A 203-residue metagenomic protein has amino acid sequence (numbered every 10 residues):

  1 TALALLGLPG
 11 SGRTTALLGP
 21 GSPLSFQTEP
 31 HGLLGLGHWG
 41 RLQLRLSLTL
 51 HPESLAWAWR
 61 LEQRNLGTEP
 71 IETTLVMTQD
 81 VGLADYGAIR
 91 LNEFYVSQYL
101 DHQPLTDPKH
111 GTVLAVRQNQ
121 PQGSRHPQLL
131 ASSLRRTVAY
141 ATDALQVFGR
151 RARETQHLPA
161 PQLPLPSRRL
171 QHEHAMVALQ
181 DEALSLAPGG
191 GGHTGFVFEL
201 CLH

Functional and structural regions predicted by a protein language model:
T1-L3: Beta-strand-rich N-terminal accessory domains
L6-G7, T78, E199-C201: Predominantly extracellular/luminal cell-surface or secreted proteins
G7-G12, G21, P104, Q118 (+2 more regions): Generic low-complexity, intrinsically disordered sequence content enriched in small uncharged/hydrophobic residues
G7-S54, E154-Q180: Extended, loop-rich substrate-binding clefts of extracytoplasmic carbohydrate-active enzymes
S25, Q43-S47, E62-R64, E72 (+1 more regions): Ser/Thr- (and often Asn-) enriched beta-sheet segments in non-cytosolic proteins
G35, L50-E53, W57-A160, G192: Polysaccharide-binding surfaces and accessory modules of carbohydrate-active proteins
I71, L184-C201: Short Pro-Gly-centered flexible turn/kink motifs
D80-G82, A178, S185: Residue-level preference for alpha-helix termini and adjacent loops
